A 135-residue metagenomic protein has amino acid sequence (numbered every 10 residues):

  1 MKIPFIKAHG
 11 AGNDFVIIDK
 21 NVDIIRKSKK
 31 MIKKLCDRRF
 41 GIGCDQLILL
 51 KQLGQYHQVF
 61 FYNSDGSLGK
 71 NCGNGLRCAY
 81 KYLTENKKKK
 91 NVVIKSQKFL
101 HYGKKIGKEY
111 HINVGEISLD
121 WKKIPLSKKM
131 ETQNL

Functional and structural regions predicted by a protein language model:
M1-G107: A glycine-rich beta-to-alpha transition motif near the start of alpha/beta enzyme domains, typified by
I25, L119-W121: Short, acidic Gly/Pro/Ser/Thr-rich loop/turn segments
K70, W121-K123: Generic domain-boundary/flexible-linker signal
I94, Y110-I112, L135: Generic recognition of long tandem-repeat/solenoid scaffolds
K104-I117, P125: A structural-propensity feature for long, helix-poor, extended segments
K123-L135: Anionic-ligand binding region
